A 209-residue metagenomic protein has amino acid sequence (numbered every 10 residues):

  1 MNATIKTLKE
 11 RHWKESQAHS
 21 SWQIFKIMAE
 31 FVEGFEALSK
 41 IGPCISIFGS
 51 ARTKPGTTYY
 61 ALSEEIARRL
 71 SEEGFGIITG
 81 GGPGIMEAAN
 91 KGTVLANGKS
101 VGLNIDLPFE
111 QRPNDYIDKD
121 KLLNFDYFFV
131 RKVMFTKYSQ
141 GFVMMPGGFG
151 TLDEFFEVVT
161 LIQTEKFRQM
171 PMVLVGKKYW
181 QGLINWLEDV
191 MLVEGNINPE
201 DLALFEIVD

Functional and structural regions predicted by a protein language model:
E10-L103: Glycine-rich beta-alpha loop segments
A51-T53, G147-G148, K178: Residue-level signal for short, function-critical loop segments
G84-K91, W180-L192: Glycine-rich, charge-decorated loop segments at or immediately adjacent to ligand/cofactor-binding or catalytic sites
G84-M144: Acidic/glycine-enriched connector segments
K99-E110, M145, V159-W186, P199-E200: Short, acidic/small-residue loops that bind anionic groups at enzyme active sites
N114-I117, E194-D201: Short, conserved catalytic or adaptor-binding loops enriched in Gly and charged residues
D126-V175: Active-site/ligand-binding-proximal alpha/beta "capping" segment
K137, G141, N198-D209: A charged, well-structured terminal subsegment
